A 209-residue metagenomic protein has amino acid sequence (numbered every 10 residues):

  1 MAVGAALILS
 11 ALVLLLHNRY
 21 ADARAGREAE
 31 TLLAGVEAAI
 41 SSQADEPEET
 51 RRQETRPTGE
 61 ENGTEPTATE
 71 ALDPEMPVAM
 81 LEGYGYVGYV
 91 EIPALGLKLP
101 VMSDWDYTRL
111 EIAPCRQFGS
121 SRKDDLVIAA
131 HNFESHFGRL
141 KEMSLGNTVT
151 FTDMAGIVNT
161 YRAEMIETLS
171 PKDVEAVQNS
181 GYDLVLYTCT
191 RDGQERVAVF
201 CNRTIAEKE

Functional and structural regions predicted by a protein language model:
A2-E209: Solvent-exposed, non-transmembrane regions of membrane-associated and secreted proteins
